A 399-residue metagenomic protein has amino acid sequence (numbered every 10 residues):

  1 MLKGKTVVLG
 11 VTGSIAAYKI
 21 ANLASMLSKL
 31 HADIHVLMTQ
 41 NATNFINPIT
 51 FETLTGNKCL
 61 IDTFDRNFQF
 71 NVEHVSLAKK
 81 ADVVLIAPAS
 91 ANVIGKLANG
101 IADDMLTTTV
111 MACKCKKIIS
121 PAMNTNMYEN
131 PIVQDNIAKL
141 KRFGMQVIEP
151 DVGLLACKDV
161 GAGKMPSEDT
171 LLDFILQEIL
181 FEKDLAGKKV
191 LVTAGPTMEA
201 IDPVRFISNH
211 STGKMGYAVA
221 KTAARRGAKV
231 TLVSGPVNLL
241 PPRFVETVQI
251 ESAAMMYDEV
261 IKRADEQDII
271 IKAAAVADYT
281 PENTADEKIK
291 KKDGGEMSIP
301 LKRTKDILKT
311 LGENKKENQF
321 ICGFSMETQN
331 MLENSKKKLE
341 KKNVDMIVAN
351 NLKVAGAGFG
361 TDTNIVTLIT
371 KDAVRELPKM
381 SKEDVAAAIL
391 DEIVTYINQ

Functional and structural regions predicted by a protein language model:
M1-I118, N124-G213, Y217-Q399: A cross-family phosphate/adenosyl-ligand binding-site feature
